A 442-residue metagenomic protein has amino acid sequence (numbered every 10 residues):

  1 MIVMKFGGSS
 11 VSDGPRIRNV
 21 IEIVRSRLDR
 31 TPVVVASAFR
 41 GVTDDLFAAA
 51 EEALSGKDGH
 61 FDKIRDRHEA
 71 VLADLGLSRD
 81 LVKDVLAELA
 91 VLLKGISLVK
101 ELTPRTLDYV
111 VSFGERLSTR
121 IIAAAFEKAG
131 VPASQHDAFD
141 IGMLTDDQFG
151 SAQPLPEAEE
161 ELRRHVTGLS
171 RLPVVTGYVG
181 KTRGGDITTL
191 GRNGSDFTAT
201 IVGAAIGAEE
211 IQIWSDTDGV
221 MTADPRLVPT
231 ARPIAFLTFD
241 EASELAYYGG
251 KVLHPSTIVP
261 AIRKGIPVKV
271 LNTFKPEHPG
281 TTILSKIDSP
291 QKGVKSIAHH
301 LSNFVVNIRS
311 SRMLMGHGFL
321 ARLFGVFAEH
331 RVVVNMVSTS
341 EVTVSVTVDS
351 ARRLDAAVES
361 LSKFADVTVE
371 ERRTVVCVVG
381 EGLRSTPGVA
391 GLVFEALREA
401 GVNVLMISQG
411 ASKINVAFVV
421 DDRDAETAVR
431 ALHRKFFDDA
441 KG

Functional and structural regions predicted by a protein language model:
M1-L253, I258, V419-D421, A440: Nucleotide/pyrophosphate-binding catalytic subdomain
A38-R40, T217-G219, V268, N272-E277 (+3 more regions): Glycine-rich beta-alpha junction loops
A138-I141, D216-T217, F274, S340 (+1 more regions): Residue-level "edge-of-site" marker
E210-W214, V268-V270, N335-M336, M406: Short hydrophobic alpha-helical runs that function as membrane-insertion/retention elements
F239, S243-L284, S289-R309: A conserved active-site cap/scaffold subdomain adjacent to cofactor or substrate pockets
E277-G442: A conserved regulatory-domain signal marking ACT and ACT-like small-molecule sensing domains and adjacent regulatory
